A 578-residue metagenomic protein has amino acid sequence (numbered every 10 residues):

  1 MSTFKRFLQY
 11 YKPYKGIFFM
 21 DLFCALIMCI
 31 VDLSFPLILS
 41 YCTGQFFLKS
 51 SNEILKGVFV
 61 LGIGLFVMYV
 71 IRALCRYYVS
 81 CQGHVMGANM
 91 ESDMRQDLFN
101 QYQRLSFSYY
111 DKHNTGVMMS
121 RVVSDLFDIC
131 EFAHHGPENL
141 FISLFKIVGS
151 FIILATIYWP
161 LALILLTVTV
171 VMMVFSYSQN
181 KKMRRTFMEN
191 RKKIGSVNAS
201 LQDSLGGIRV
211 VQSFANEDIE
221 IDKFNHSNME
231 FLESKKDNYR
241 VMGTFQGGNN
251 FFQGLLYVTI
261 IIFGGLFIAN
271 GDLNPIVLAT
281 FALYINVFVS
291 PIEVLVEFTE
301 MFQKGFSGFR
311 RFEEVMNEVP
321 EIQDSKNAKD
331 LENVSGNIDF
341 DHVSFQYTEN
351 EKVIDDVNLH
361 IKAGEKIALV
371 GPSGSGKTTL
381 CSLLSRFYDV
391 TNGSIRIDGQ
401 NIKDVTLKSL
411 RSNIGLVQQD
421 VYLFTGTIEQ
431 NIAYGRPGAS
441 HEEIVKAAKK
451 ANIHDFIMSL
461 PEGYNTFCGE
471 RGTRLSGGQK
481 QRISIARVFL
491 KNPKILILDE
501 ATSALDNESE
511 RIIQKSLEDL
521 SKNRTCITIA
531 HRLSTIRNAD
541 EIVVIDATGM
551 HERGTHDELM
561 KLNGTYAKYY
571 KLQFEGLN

Functional and structural regions predicted by a protein language model:
M1-D32, F47-L61, Y78-G83, G87-M90 (+11 more regions): Membrane-integrated ABC transporters
K15-G16, F107-S108, S124-A133, P137 (+9 more regions): An intracellular "coupling" helix at the cytosolic face of ABC transporter transmembrane type-1 domains
G16, F23-C24, M68-G87, E138-F145 (+6 more regions): Alpha-helical transmembrane segments of multi-pass membrane proteins
F18-C75, A155-P160, G271-P275: Transmembrane helix-loop-helix hairpins at lipid-water interfaces of multipass membrane proteins, especially the type-1
F23, I27, V31-F35, C75 (+2 more regions): Hydrophobic alpha-helical transmembrane segments of ABC transporter permease domains
L48-S50, I54, V60, I153-T167 (+2 more regions): Helix-loop-helix
A88, Q96-D128, A199-K223, S227 (+4 more regions): Short intracellular "coupling" helices and adjacent cytoplasmic loop segments at the cytosolic face of multi-pass
S325, L331-N578: ABC-type nucleotide-binding domain
